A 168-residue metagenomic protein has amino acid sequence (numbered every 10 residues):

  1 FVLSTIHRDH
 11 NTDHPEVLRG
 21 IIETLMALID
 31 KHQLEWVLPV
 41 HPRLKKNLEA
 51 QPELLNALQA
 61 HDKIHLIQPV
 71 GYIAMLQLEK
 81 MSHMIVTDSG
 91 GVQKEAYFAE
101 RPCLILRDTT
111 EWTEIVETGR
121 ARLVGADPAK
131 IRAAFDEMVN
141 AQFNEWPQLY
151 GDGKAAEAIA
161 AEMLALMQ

Functional and structural regions predicted by a protein language model:
F1-L34, L38, L44-Q168: Nucleotide-activated sugar donor-binding and catalytic core shared by glycosyltransferases and related lipid-linked
